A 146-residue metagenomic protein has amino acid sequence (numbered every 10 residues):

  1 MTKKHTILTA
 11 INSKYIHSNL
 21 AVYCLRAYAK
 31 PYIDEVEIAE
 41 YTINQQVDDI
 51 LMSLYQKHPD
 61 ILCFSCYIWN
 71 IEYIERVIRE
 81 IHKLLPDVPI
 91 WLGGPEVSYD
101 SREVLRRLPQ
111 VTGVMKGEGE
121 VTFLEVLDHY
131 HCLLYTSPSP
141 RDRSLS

Functional and structural regions predicted by a protein language model:
H5, A10, A21, Y28 (+1 more regions): Glycine-rich beta-alpha loop elements in corrinoid/cobalamin-binding modules across cobalamin-dependent enzymes
Y15-A21: Short N-terminal binding/cap micro-motifs at the start of the first secondary-structure element
Y135-S146: Single conserved hydrophobic/aromatic residue that forms the stacking wall/gate of nucleotide- or nucleobase-binding
